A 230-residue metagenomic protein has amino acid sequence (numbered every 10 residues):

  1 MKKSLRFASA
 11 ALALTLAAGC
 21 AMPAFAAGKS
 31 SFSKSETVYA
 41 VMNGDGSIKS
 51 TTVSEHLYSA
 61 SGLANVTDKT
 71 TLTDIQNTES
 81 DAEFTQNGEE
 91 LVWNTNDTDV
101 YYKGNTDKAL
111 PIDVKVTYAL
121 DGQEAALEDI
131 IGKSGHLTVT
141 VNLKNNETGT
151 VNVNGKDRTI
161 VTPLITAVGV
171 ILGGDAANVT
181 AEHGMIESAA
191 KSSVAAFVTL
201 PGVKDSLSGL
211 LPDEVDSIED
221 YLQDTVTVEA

Functional and structural regions predicted by a protein language model:
M1-K29: Gram-positive cell-envelope targeting signals
F25-A230: N-terminal, leucine/charged-rich tether regions that mediate assembly and partner docking in large macromolecular
